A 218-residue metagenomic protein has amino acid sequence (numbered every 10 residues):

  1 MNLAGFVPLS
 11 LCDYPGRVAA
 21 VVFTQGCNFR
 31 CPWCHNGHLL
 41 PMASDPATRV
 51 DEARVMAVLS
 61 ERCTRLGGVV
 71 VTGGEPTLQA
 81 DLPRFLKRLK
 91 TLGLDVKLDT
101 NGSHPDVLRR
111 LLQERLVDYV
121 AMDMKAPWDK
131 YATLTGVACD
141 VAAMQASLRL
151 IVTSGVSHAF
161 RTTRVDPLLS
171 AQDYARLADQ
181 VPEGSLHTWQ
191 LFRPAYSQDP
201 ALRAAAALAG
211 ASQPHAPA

Functional and structural regions predicted by a protein language model:
M1-F23, P32-S44, E61-R65: N-terminal [4Fe-4S]-dependent radical SAM core
C27, C31-C34, L89, L98: Hydrophobic packing within well-folded, soluble alpha/beta domains
P41-M56: Non-heme iron-sulfur electron-transfer modules
M56-G68, T77-A204: Conserved AdoMet/S-adenosylmethionine-binding subsite of the radical SAM
G74: Conserved strand-to-loop "acid loop" that flanks and positions the catalytic carboxylate
A205-A209: A structural motif corresponding to the C-terminal lobe/cap of the Radical SAM core domain
P214-A218: Terminal, non-globular segments
